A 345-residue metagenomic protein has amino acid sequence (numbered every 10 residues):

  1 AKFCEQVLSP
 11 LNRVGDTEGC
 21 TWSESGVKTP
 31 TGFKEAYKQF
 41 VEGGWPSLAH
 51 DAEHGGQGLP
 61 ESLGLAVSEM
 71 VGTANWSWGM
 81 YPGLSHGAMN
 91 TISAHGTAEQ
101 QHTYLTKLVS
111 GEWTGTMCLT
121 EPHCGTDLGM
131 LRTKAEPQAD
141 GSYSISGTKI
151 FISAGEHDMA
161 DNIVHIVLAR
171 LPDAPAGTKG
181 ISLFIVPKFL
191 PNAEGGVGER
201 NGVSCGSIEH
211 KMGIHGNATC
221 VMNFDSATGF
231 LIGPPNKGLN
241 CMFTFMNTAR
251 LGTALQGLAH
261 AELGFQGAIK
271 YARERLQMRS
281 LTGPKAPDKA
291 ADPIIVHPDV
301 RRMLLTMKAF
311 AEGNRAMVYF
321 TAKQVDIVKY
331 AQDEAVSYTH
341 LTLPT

Functional and structural regions predicted by a protein language model:
A1-M80, E99, T103: Amphipathic, small/basic residue-rich leader segments at the start of a protein or domain
C20, Y81-S85, G96-Q138, A322-S337: Internal maturation/activation junctions in enzymes
F33-W45, G64, S142-I145, F230-F243 (+2 more regions): Active-site-adjacent bridging/hinge elements
H123-T126, E156-D158, P175, K211-N217: Short Gly/Pro-enriched turn/cap motifs at secondary-structure boundaries
S142, S146-R200: A short core secondary-structure module
F151, L190-G206, K211, A218-A249 (+1 more regions): A glycine-rich, basic-preceded beta-loop-alpha segment at the flavin cofactor/substrate interface of flavin-utilizing
R250-A331: Extended amphipathic alpha-helical segments enriched in small hydrophobics
T339-T345: Conserved small/polar residues in nucleotide/adenosyl-binding loops
